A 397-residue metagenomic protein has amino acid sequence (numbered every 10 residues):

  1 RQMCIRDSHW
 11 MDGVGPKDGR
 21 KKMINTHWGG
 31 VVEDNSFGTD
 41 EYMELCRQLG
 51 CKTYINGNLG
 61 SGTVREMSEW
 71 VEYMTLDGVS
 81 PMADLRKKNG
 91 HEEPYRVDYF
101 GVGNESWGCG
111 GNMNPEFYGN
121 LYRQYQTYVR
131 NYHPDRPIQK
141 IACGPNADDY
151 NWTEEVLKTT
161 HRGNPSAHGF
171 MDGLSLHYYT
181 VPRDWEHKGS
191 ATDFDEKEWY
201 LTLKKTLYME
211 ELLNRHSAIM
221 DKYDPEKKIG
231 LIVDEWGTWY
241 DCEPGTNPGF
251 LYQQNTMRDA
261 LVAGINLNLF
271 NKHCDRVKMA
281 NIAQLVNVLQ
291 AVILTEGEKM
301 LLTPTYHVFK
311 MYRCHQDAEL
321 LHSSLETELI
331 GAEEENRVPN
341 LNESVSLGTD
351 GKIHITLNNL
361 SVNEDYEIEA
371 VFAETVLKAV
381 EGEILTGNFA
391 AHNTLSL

Functional and structural regions predicted by a protein language model:
R1-I5: Short, small-residue-biased leader/transition segments that mark boundaries at the very start of proteins
R6-T39, E44, S80-G108, P182-E198: Aromatic- and acidic-residue-enriched carbohydrate-binding clefts of CAZyme catalytic domains
S8-L76, Y118-Q139: Aromatic-lined substrate-binding rim segments of carbohydrate-active enzymes
C46, W70, F100, Y125 (+6 more regions): Conserved, mostly hydrophobic/aromatic
E92-Y95, C109-L267, K272-H273: Active-site neighborhood of glycoside hydrolase catalytic domains
Y178, A191, K228-D350: Aromatic/acidic polysaccharide-binding cleft in carbohydrate-active enzymes
R337-V376, G382: Carbohydrate-binding surface patches
V376-L397: Acidic, Ser/Thr/Pro-rich beta/coil linker or hinge segments at domain junctions
